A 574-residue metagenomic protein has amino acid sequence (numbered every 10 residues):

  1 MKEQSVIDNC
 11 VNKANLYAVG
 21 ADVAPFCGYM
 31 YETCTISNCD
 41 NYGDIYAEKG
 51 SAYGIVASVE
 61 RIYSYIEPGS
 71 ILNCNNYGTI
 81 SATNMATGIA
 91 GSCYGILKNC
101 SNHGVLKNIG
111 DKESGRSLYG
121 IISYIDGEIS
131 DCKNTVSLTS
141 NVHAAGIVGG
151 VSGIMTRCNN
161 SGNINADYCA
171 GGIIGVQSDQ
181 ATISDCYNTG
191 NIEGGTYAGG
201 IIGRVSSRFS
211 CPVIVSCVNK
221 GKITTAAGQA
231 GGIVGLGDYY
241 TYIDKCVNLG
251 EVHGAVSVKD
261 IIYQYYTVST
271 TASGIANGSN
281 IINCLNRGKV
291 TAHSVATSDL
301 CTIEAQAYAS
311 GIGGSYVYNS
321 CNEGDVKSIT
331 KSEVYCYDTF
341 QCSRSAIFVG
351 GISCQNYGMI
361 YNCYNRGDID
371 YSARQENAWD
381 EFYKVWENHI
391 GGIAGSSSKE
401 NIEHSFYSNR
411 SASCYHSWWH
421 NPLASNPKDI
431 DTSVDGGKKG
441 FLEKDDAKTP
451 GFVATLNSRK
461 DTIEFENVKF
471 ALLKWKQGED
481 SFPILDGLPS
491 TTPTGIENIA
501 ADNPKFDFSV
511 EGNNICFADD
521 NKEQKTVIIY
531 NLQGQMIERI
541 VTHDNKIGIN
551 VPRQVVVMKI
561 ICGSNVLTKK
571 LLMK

Functional and structural regions predicted by a protein language model:
M1-T492: Predominantly extracellular beta-rich ligand-binding scaffolds that present long acidic/polar faces for carbohydrate
E497-K574: C-terminal outer-membrane/trafficking sorting elements
